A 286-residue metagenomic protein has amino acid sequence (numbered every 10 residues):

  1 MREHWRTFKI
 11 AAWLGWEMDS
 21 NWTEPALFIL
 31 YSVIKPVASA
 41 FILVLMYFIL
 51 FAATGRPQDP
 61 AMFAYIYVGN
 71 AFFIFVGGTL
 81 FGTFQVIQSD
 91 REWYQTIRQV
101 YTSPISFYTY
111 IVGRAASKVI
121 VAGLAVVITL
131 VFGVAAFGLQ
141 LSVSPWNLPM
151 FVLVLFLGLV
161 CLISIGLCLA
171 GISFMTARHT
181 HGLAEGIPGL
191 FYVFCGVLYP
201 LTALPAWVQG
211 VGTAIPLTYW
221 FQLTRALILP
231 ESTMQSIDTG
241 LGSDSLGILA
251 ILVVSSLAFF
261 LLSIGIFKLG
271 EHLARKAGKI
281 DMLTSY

Functional and structural regions predicted by a protein language model:
M1-Y286: Hydrophobic transmembrane alpha-helices and immediately adjacent juxtamembrane helices of multi-pass inner-membrane
